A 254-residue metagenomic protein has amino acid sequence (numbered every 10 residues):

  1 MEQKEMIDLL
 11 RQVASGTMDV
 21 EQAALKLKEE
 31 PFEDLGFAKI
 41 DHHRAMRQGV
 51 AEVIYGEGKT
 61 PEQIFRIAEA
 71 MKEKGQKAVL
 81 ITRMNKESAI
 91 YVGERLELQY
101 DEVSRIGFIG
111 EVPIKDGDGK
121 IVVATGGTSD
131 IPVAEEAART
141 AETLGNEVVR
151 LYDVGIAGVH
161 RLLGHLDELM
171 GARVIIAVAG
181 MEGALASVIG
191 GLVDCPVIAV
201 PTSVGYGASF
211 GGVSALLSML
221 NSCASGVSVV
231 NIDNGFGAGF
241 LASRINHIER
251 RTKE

Functional and structural regions predicted by a protein language model:
M1-N85, E94: Long amphipathic alpha-helical segments
E62-I64, D130-E135, V159-H160, A179-V188 (+2 more regions): Short glycine/serine/threonine-rich phosphate/pyrophosphate-binding segments that cradle anionic phosphate groups
M71-K74, I81-G110, K115-D116: Glycine/small-residue-rich loop that forms an oxyanion/phosphate-binding "nest" at active or ligand-binding sites
I106-F108, E147-E168, V213-S214, V230: Glycine-rich oxoanion-binding loops at beta->alpha junctions
D118-H160: Glycine-rich phosphate/diphosphate-binding loop of Rossmann-like nucleotide-binding domains
T125, S129, D167-M170, V174 (+2 more regions): C-terminal binding/interaction regions
G164-T202: Glycine-rich phosphate-binding loop
